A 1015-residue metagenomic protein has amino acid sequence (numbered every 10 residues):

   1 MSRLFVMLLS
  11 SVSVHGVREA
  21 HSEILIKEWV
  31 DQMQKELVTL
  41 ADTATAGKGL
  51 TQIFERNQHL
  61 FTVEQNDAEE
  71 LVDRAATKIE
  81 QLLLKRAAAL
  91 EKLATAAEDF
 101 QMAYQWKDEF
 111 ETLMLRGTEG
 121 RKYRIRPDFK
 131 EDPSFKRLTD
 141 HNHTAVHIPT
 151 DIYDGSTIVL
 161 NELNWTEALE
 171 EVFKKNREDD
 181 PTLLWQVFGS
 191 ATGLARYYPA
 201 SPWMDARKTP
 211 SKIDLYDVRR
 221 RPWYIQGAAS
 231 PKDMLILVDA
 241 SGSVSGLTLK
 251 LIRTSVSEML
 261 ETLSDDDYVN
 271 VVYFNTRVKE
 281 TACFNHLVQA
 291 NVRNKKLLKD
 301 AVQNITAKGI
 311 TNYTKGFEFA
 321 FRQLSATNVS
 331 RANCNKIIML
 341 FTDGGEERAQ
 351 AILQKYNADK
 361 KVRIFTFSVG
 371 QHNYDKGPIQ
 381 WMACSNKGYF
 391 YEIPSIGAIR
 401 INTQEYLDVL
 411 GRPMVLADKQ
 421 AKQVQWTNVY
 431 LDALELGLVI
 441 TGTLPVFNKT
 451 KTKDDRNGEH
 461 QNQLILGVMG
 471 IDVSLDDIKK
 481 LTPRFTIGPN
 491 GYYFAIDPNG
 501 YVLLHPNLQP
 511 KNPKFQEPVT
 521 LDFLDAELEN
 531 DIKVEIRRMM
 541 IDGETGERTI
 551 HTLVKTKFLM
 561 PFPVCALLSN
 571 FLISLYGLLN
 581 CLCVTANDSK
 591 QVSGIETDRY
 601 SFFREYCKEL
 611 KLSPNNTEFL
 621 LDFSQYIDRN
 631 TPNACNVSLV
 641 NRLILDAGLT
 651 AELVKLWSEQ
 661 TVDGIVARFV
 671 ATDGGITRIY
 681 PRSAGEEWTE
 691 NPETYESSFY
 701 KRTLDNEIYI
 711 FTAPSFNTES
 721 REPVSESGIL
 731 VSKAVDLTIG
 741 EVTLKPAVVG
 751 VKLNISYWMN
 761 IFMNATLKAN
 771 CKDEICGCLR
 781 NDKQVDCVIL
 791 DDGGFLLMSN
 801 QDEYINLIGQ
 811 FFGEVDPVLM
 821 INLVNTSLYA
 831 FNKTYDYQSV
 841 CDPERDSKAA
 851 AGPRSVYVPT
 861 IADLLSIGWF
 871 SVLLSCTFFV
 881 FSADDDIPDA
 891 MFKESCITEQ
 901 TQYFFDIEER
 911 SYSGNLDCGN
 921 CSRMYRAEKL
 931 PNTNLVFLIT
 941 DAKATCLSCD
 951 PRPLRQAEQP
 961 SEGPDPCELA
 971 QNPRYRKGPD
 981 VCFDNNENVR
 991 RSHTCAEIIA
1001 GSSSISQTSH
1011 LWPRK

Functional and structural regions predicted by a protein language model:
M1-G16, K1015: Cleavable N-terminal signal peptides of Sec/SRP-targeted secreted and luminal proteins
R3-F5, A46, A349, P378: Terminal low-complexity, poorly structured segments
L4, H286-L287, T1008: Positively charged, low-complexity intrinsically disordered regions
H15-S230, Y356-A358, K387-G388, I396-A398 (+1 more regions): Intrinsically disordered, low-complexity polar/acidic regions
V218, Y224-S257, E261-Y268, Y273-L416 (+2 more regions): Exposed acidic/Ser/Thr-rich ligand/metal-binding surfaces
